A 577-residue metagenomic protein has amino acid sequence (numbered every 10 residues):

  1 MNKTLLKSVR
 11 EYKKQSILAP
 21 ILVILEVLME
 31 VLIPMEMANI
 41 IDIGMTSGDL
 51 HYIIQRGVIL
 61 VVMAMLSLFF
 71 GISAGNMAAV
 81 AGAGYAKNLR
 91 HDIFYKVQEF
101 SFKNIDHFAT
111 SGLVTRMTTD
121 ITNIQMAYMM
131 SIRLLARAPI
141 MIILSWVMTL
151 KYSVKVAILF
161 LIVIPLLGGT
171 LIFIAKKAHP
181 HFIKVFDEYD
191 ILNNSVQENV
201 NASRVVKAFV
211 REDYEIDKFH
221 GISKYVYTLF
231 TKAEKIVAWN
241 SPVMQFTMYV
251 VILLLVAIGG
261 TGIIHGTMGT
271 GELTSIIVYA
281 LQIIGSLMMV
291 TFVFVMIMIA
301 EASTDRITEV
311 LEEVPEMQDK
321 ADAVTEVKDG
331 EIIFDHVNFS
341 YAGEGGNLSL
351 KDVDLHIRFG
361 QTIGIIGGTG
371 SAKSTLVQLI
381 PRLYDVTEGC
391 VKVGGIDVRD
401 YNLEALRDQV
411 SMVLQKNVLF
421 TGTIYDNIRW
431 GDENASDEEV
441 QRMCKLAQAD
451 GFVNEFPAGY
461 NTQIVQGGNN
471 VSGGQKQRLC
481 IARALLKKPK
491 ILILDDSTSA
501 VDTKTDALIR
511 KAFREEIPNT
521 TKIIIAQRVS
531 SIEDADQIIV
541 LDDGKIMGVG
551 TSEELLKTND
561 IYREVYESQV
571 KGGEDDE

Functional and structural regions predicted by a protein language model:
M1-E30, M37, M45-L60, A74-A78 (+16 more regions): Membrane-integrated ABC transporters
E11, Q15-L28, L60-M63, F69 (+2 more regions): Transmembrane helices of ABC transporter permease
E11-K14, E99-K103, T119-I132, A136 (+6 more regions): An intracellular "coupling" helix at the cytosolic face of ABC transporter transmembrane type-1 domains
P20, I24-L32, M65-I72, I124-A127 (+7 more regions): Hydrophobic alpha-helical transmembrane bundles that constitute the permease/transmembrane domains of multi-pass
I21-L22, M29-D42, L50, I54 (+13 more regions): Juxtamembrane helix-loop junctions of ABC transporter transmembrane domains
S47-G48, A83, H91-T115, T119-I121 (+7 more regions): Short intracellular "coupling" helices and adjacent cytoplasmic loop segments at the cytosolic face of multi-pass
G48-Q55, L144, M148-I162, K232-R306 (+1 more regions): Helix-loop-helix
E326-E577: ABC-type nucleotide-binding domain
